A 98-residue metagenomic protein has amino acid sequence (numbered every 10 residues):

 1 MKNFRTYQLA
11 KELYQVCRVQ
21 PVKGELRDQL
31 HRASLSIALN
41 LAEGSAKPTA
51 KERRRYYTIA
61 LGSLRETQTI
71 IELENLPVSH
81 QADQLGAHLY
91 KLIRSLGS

Functional and structural regions predicted by a protein language model:
M1-S98: Amphipathic alpha-helical assembly/interaction segments
